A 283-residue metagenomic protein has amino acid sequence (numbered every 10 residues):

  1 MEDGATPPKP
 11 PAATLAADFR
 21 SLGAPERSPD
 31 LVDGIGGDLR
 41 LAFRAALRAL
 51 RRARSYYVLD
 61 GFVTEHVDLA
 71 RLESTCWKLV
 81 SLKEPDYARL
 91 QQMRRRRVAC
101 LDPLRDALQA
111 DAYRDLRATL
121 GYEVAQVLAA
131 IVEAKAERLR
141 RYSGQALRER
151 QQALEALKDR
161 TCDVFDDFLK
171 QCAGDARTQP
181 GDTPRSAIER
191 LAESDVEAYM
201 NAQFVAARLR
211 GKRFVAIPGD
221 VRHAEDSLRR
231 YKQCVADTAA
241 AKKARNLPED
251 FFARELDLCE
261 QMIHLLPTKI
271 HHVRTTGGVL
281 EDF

Functional and structural regions predicted by a protein language model:
M1-A42, A134, G144-Q151, Q171: Acidic, serine/threonine- and proline-enriched intrinsically disordered linkers and terminal tails in large eukaryotic
M1-L22, R51-Y57, F62-A70, Y113 (+1 more regions): Core solenoid repeat modules with strong leucine/isoleucine-rich periodicity, prominently canonical LRR arrays but also
E2, L79-A88, A125, A130-R140 (+5 more regions): Short coil/turn linking the two alpha-helices of tandem helical-hairpin repeats
G37-R52, L90-D102, E155-P180, H223-R230: Helix-turn-helix repeat elements of alpha-solenoid scaffolds
A46, L59, T64-E73, R97 (+8 more regions): Residues that mark the junctions of alpha-helical repeat units in TPR/alpha-solenoid scaffolds
A49-L50, A70, W77, L101 (+5 more regions): TPR repeat positional signature
R52-H66, P103-R117, F168-V196, A241-A244: Flexible helix-coil transition and linker loops at the boundaries of alpha-helical arrays
T183-S186, A198-F283: Intrinsically disordered terminal tails
